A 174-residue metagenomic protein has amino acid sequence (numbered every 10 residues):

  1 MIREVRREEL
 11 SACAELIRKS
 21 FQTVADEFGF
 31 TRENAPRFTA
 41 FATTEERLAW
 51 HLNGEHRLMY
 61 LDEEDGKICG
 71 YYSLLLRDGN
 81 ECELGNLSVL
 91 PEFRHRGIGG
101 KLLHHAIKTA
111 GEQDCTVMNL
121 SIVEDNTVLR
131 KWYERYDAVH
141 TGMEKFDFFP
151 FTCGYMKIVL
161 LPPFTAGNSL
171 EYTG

Functional and structural regions predicted by a protein language model:
E4-L10, E15-E92, L103-H105, T109 (+2 more regions): Acetyl-CoA-dependent GNAT
V89, V123-E124: Short amphipathic helical patch at the helix-1/turn junction of helix-turn-helix
F93-G97: Glycine-rich phosphate-binding loop
G100: Residues forming the Rossmann-fold NAD(P)(H) cofactor-binding site
A110-S121: Conserved GNAT acetyl-CoA-binding A-motif
N119-V123, R130, E134-Y155: Conserved catalytic-core motifs of GNAT/GCN5-like acyltransferases
